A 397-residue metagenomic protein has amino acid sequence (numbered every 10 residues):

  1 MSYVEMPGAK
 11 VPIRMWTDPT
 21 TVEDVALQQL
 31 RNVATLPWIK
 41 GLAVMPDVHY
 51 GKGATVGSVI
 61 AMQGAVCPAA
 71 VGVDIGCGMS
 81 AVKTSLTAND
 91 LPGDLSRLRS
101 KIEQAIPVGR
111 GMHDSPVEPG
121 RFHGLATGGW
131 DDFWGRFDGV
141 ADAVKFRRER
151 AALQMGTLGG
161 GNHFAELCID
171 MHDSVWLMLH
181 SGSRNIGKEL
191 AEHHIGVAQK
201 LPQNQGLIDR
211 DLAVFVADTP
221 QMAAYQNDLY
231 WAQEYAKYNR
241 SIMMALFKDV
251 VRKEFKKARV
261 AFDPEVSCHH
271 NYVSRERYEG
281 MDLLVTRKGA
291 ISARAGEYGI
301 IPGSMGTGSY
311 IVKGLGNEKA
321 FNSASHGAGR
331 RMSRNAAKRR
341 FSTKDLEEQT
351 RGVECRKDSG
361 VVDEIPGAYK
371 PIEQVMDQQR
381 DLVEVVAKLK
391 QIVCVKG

Functional and structural regions predicted by a protein language model:
S2-Q29, P37-L42, Y50-V56, A65-P68 (+2 more regions): Domain-length cofactor-binding catalytic modules of enzymes
V59-A61, V82-K83, V312-K313: Short beta-strand-to-turn element immediately C-terminal to the catalytic PLP-Schiff-base lysine in fold type I
G64-S85: N-terminal cap/recognition module
G78-V117: Compact, glycine/acidic-enriched structural inserts
V117-L125: Acidic, glycine-rich loop-and-strand cores that form catalytic or ligand-binding grooves in diverse globular domains
